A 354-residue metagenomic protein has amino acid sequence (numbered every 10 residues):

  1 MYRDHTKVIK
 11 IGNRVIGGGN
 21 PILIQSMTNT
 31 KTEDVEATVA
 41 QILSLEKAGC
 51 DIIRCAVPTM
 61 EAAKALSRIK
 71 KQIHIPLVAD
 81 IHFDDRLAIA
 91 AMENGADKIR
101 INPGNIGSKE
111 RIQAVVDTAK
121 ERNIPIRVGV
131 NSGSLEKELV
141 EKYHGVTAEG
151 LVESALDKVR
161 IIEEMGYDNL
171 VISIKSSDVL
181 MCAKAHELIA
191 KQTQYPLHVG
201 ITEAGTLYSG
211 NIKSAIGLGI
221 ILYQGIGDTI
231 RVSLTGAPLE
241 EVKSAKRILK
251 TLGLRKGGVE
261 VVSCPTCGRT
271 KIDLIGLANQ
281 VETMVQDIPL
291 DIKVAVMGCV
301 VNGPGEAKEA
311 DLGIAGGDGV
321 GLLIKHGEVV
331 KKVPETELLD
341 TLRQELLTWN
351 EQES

Functional and structural regions predicted by a protein language model:
M1-M27, K120, T283: N-terminal amphipathic alpha-helix/helix-capping segment at the start of soluble metabolic enzymes
G19-A37, A56, I75-F83, L139-V152 (+1 more regions): Active-site mouth loops of central-metabolism enzymes
I22-T28, I53-C55, L77-I81, I99-I101 (+6 more regions): Hydrophobic faces of well-ordered beta-strands that scaffold small-molecule active sites in alpha/beta enzyme cores
N29, D34-V35, E46-I69, R100-S108 (+1 more regions): Glycine-rich, proline-tolerant flexible connector loops at the mouths of alpha/beta enzymes
M60-I81, A114-I126, L188-L197, V281-T283: Alpha-helix-loop-beta-strand connector modules within alpha/beta enzyme cores
Q72-I75, E93-I99, K120-N123, A190-P196 (+3 more regions): Glycine-enriched alpha-helix->loop->beta-strand junction motifs that scaffold or abut catalytic
R86-R127: Hydrophobic or amphipathic alpha-helical targeting/insertion segments
N131, L139-Q286: Catalytic alpha/beta core domains of metabolic enzymes, predominantly
